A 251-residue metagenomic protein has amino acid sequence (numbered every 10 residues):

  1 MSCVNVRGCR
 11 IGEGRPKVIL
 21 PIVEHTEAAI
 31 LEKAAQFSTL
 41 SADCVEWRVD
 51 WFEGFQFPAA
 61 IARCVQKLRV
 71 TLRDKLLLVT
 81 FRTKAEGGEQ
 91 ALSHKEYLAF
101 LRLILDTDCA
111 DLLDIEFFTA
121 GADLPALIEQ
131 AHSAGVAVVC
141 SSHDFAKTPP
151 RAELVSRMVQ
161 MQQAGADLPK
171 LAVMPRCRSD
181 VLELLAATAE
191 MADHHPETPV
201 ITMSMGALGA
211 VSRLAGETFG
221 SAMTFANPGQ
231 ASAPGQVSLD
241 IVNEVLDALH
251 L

Functional and structural regions predicted by a protein language model:
M1-N5, S238-I241: Short N-terminal or domain-adjacent regulatory/targeting segments
S2-C3, E13-S133, H143-T148: Active-site beta->alpha loop and helix N-cap motifs at the rims of alpha/beta catalytic domains
R102, L112, F117-L251: Catalytic alpha/beta core domains of metabolic enzymes, predominantly
